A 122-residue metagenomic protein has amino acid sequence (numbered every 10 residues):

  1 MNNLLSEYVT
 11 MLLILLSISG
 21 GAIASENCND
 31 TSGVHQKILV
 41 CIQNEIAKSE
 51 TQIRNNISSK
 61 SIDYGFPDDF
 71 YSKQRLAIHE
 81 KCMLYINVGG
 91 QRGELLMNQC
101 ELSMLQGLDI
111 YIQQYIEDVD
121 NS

Functional and structural regions predicted by a protein language model:
M1-T10: Bacterial N-terminal signal peptides that target proteins for export
M11-L12, A22: Cleavable N-terminal signal peptides
S17-G21: N-terminal signal peptide c-region/cleavage motif recognized by signal peptidases
I23-S72, L76-S122: N-terminal alpha-helical modules
